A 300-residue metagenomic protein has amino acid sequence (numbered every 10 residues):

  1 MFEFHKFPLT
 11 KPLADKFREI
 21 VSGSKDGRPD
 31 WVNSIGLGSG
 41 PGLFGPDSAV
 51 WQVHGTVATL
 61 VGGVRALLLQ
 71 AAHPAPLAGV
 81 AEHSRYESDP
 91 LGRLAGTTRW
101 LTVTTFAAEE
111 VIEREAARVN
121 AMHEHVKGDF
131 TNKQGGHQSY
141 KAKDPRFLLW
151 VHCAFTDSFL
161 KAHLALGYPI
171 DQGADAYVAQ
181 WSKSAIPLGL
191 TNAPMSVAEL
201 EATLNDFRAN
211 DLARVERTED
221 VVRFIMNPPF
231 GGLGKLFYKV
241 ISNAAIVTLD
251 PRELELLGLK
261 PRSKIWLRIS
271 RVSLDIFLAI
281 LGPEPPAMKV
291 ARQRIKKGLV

Functional and structural regions predicted by a protein language model:
M1-V300: Mature, function-bearing regions of proteins
